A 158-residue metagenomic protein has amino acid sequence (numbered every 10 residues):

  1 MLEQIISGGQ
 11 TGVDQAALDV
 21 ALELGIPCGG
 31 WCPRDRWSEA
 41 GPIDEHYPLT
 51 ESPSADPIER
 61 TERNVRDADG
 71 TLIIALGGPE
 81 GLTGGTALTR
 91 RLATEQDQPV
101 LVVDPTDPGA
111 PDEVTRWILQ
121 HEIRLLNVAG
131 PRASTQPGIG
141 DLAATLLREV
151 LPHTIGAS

Functional and structural regions predicted by a protein language model:
L2-L125, R132, P137-T154: Acidic/glycine-enriched connector segments
A157-S158: Divalent-metal-activated hydrolytic enzyme cores
